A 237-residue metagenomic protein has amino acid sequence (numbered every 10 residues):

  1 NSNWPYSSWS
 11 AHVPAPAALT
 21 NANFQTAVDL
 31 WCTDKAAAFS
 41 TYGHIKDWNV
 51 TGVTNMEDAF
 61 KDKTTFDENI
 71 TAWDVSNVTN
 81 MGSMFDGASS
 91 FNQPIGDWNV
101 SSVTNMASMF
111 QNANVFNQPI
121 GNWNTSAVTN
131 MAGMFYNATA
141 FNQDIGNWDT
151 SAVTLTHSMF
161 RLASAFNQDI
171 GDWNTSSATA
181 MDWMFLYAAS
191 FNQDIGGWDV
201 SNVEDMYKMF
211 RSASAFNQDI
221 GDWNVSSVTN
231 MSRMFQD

Functional and structural regions predicted by a protein language model:
N1-D237: Negatively charged
